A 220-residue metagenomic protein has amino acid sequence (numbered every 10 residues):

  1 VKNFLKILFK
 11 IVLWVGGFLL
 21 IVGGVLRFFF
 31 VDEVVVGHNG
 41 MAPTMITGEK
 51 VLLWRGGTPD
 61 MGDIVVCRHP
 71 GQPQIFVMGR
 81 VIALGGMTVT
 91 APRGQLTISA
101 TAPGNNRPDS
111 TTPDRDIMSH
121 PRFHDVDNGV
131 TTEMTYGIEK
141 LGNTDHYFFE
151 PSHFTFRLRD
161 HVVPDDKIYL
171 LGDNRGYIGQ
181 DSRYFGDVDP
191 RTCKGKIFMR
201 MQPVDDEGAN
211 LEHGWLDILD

Functional and structural regions predicted by a protein language model:
F4-L5, L13, V35, P43-D220: Soluble "head" domains of membrane/secretory-pathway proteins
K10-F29: Hydrophobic membrane-insertion alpha-helices, especially the h-region of bacterial N-terminal signal peptides
F30-V34: Perimembrane helix-loop junctions in membrane proteins
G40: Catalytic nucleophile serine of serine hydrolases, specifically the conserved "nucleophile elbow" pentapeptide
